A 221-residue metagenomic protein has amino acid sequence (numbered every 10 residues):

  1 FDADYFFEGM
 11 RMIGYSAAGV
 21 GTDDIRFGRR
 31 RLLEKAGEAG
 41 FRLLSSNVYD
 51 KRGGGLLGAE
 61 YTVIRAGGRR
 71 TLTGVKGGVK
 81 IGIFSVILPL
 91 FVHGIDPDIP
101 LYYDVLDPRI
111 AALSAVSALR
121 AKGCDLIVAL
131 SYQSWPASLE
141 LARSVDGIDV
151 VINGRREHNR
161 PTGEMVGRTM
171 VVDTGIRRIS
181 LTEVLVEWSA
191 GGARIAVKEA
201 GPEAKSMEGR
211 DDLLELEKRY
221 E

Functional and structural regions predicted by a protein language model:
F1-K218: Acidic, metal/ion-coordinating pockets
